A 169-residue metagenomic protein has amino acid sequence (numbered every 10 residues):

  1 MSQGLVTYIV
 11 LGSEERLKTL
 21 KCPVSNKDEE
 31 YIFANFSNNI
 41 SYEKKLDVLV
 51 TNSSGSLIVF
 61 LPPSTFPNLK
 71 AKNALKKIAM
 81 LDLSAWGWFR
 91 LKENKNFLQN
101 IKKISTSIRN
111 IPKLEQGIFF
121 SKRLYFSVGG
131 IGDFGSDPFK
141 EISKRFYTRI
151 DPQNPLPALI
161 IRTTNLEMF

Functional and structural regions predicted by a protein language model:
M1-Q3, Y8-V10, I150-F169: Hydrophobic helical membrane-anchoring modules
M1-S37: N-proximal low-complexity "stem/linker" segments adjacent to membrane-targeting elements
E43-I58: Active-site nucleotide-sugar/metal-binding loop of Leloir-type enzymes
S54-N68: Short beta-strand-to-loop acidic/aromatic patch adjacent to the donor-nucleotide binding site
G55, L69-M80, K122-Y125, I131: Short alpha-helix within the catalytic core of nucleotide-sugar-dependent glycosyltransferases
T65-L98: Conserved donor NDP-sugar-binding/catalytic core segment of glycosyltransferases
S84-R90, Q99-F120, F126-S127: A recurrent flexible, glycine/aromatic-enriched loop bordering the glycosyltransferase active site that acts as
L124-V128, F134-I161: A short, conserved alpha-helix in the catalytic core of glycosyltransferases
